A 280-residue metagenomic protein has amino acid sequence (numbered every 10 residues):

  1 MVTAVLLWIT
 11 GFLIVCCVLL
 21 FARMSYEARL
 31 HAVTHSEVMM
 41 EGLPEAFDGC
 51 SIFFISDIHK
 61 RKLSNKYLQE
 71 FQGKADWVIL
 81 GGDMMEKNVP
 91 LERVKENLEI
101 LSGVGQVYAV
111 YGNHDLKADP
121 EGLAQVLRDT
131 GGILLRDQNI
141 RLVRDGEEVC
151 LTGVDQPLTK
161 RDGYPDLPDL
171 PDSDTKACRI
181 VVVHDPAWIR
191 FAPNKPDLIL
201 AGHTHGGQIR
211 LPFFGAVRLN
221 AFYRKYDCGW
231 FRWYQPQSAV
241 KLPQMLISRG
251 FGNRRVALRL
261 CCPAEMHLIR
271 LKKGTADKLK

Functional and structural regions predicted by a protein language model:
M1-A46: N-terminal membrane-anchoring alpha-helices
E37-F53, G132, I140-G153, K176-C178 (+2 more regions): Beta-strand-turn-beta hairpins that frame and shape the catalytic cleft of phosphate-ester-processing enzymes
C50-R141: Membrane-embedded segments
H59, M85, H114-D115, N139-I140 (+4 more regions): Catalytic metal-binding/acid-base residues of hydrolase active sites
D76-V78, G105, A177-I180, D197: Conserved acidic residues
E86-V89, R144-G146, D162-G163, Q208-A216: Short, charged, surface-exposed secondary-structure boundary motifs
Q125-Q138, R144-V183, I189-F191, V256-L260: Binuclear metal-dependent hydrolase catalytic cores centered on His/Asp/Glu-rich metal-binding motifs
P186-L268, T275-A276: Conserved beta-sheet core of the metallophosphoesterase superfamily
